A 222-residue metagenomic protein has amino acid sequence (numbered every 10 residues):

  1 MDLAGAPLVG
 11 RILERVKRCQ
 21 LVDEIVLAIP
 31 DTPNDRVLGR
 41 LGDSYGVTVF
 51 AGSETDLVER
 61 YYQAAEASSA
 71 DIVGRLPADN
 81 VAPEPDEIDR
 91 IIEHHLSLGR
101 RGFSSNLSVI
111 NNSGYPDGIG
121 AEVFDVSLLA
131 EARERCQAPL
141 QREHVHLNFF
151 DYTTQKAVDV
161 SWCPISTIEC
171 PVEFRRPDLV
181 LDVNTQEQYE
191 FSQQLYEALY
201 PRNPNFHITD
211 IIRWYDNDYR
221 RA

Functional and structural regions predicted by a protein language model:
M1-N34: N-terminal glycine-rich phosphate-binding loop and ensuing alpha1 helix
N34-L41: Acidic helix N-cap motif at the loop->helix transition within catalytic regions of sugar-transfer enzymes
D43-T55: Conserved donor nucleotide-binding strand/loop of the catalytic core
D56-A64: Glycine-rich, basic loop-to-helix element that forms the pyrophosphate-binding segment of sugar-nucleotide handling
A65, S69-V81: Short beta-strand-to-loop acidic/aromatic patch adjacent to the donor-nucleotide binding site
S68, E84-G114: Conserved donor-nucleotide/metal-binding helix-loop-beta segment in metal-dependent transferases, i.e., the alpha-helix
F124-A222: Active-site oxyanion/phosphate-handling segment shared across diverse enzymes
